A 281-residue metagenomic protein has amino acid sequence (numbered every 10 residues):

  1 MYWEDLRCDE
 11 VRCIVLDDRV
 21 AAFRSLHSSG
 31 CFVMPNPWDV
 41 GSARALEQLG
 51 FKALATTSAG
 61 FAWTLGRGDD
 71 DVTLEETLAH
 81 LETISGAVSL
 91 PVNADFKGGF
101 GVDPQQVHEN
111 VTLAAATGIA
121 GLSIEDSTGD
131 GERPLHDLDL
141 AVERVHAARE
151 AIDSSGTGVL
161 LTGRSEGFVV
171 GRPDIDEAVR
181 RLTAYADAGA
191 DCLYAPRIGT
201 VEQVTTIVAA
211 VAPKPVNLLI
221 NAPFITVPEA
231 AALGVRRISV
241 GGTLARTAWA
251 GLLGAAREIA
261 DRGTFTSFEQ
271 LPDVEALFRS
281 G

Functional and structural regions predicted by a protein language model:
W3, C13-I14, F23, G242-G281: Extended, intrinsically disordered, low-complexity segments
D17-S28, F32-L90, F100-L218, F224-L233 (+2 more regions): Alpha/beta enzyme core
